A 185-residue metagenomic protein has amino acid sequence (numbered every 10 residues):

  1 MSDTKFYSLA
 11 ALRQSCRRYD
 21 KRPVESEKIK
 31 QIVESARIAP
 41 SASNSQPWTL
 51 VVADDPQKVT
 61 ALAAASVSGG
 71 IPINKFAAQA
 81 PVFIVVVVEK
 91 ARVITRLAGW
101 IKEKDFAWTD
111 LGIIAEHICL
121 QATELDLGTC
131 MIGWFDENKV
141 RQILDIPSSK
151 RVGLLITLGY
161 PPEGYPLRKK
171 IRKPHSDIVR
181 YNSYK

Functional and structural regions predicted by a protein language model:
M1-P23, Q31: Short acidic N-proximal helix/loop "leader" segments that mark the beginning of a domain or an inter-domain linker
F6-C16, R92, L154-K185: C-terminal helix-cap and adjacent tail motif
I29-R37: A structural motif
A36, A42-S45: N-terminal structural module
A36-R37, I84, G99-I143: Small-aliphatic-rich amphipathic alpha-helix that forms the alpha element of a beta-alpha
N44-G112: Glycine/small-residue-rich phosphate/adenosyl-binding loop
I73-A80, D145-L167: A glycine-rich helix N-cap at a beta->alpha junction
V88, W134, Y160: Short secondary-structure boundary segments
